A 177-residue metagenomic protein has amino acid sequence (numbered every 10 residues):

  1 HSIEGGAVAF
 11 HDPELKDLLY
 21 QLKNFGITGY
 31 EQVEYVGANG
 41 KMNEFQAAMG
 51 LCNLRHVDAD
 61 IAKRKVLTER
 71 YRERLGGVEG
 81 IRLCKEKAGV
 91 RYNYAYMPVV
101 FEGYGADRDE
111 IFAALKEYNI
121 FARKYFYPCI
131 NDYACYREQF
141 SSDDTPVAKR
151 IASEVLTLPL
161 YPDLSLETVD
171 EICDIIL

Functional and structural regions predicted by a protein language model:
I3-V8: Glycine-rich phosphate-binding loop of ATP-grasp-fold ATP-dependent ligases
H11-L177: PLP-dependent aminotransferase class I/II
